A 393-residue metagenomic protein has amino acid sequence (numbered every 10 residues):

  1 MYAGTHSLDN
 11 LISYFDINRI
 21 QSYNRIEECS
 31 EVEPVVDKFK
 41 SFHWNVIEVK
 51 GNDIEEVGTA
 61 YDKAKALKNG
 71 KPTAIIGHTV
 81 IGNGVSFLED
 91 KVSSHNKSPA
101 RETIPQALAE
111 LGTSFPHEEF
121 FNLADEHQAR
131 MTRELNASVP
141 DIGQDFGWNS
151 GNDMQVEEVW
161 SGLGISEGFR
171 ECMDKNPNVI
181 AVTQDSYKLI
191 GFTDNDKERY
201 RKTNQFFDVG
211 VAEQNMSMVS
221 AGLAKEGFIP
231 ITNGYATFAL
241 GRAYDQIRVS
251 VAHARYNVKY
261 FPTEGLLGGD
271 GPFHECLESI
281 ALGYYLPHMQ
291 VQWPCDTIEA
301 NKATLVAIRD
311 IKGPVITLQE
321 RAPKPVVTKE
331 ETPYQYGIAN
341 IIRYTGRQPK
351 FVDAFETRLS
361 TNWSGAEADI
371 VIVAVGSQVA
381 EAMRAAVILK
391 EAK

Functional and structural regions predicted by a protein language model:
M1-S114, H288-K393: Glycine-rich ThDP/TPP pyrophosphate-binding loop and its adjacent helix/strand module within ThDP-dependent enzymes
P105-Q106, F115-L318, P323-P325, K329-I338: Thiamine diphosphate
